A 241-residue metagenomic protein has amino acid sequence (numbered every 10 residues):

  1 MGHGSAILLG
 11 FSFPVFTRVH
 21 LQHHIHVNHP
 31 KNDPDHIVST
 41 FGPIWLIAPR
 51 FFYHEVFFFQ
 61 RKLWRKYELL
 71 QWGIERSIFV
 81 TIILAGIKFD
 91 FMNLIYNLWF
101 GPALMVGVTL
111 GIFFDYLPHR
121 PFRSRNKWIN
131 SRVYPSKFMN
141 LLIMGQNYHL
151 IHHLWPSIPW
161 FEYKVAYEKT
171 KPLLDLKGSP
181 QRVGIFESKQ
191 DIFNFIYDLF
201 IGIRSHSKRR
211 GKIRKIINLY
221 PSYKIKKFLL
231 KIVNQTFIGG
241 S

Functional and structural regions predicted by a protein language model:
H3-G101, W160-S241: Non-catalytic, topology-defining segments of multipass membrane proteins
G4-P14, M105, P135-Q146: Membrane-embedded alpha-helical segments that form the functional core of polytopic membrane enzymes, especially those
S12-F16, G101-R125: Transmembrane alpha-helical segments that form the membrane-embedded catalytic/substrate-channel core of multi-pass
F16-H29, D115-P121, L142-I158: Histidine-centered catalytic micro-motifs
F79-T81, G107, H149: A generic alpha-helix surface/boundary motif
R125-S131: Short, surface-exposed loop/helix-turn segments at secondary-structure junctions that function as lids/hinges flanking
